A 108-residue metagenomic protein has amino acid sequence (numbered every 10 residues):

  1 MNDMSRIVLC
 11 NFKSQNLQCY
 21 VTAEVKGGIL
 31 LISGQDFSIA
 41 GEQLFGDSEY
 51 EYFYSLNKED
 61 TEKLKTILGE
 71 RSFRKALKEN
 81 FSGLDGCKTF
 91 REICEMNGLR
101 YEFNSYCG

Functional and structural regions predicted by a protein language model:
M1-N2, C10, G46, E59 (+1 more regions): Intrinsic-disorder/low-complexity regions
M1-S33: Short, charged/polar N-terminal "headpieces" of proteins
S5-I7, F37, E42, N97: Residue-level marker of intrinsically disordered, low-complexity segments enriched for small/polar residues
R6-L9, G46, Y54, S105: Generic preference for hydrophobic/aromatic residues in regular secondary structure cores
Q18, S48-Y52, L99: Intrinsically disordered, low-complexity segments enriched in small/polar residues
V21, F53-S55, E102: Compositionally biased, intrinsically disordered low-complexity regions enriched in proline and serine
L30-R74: Acidic, aromatic-enriched beta-alpha/helix-loop junctions
T61-G108: Low-complexity intrinsically disordered segments
